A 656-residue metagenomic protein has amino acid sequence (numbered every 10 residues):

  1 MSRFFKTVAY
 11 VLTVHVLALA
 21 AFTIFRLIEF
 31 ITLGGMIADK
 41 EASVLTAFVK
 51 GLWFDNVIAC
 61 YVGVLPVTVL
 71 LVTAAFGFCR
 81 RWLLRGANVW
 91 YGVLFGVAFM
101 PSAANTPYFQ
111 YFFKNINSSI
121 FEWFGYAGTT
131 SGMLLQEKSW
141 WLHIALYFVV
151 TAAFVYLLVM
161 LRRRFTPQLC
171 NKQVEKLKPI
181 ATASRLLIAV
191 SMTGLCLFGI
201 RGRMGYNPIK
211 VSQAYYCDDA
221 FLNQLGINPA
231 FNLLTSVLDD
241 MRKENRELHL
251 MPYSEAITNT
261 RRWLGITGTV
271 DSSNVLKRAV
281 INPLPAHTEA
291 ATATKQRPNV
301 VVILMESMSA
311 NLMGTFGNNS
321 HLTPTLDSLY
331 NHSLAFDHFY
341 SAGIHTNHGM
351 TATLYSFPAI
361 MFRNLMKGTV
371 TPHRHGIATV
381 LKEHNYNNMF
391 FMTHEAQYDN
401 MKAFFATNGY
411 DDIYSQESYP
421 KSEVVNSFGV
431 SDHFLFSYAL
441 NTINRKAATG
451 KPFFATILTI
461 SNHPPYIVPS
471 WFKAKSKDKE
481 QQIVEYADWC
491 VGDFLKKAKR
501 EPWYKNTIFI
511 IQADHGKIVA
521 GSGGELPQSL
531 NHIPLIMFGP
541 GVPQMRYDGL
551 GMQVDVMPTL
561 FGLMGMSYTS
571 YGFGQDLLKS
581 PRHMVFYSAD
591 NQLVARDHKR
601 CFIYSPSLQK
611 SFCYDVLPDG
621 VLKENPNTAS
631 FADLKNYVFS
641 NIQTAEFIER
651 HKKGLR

Functional and structural regions predicted by a protein language model:
S2-R246: Transmembrane and membrane-interface helices of multi-pass, inner-membrane envelope-modifying transferases
R3, T7, V44, W82 (+11 more regions): Exposed alpha-helical structural elements
K138-W140, I144, L161, F472 (+1 more regions): Residue-level recognition of alpha-helix termini/interfacial anchor residues
G205-Y571, S580-H583, A589-N591, R600: Soluble catalytic regions of membrane-associated enzymes that act on cell-envelope and secretory-pathway components
G541-R656: Membrane-interface soluble catalytic domains
